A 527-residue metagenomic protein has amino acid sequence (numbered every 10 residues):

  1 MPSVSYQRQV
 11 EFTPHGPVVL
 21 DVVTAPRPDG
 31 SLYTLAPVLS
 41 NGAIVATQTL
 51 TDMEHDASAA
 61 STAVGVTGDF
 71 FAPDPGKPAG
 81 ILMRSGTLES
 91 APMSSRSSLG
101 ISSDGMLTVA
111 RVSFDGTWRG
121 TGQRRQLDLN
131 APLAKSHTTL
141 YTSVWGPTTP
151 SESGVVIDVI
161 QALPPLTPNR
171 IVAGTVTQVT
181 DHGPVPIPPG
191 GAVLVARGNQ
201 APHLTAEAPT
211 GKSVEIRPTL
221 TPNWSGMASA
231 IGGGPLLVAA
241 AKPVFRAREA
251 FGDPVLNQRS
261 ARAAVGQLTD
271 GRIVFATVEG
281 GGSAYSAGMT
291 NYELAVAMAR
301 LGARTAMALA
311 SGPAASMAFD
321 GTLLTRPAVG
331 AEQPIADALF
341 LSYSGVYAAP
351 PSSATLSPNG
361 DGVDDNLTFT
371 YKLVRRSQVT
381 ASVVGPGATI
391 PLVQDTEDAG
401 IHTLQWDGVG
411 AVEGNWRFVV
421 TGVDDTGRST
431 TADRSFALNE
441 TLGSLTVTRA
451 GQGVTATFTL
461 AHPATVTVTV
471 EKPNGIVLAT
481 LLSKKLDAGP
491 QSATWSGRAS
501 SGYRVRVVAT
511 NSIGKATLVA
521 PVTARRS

Functional and structural regions predicted by a protein language model:
M1-A201: Zymogen propeptides
E11, P73-S97, I101, P218 (+3 more regions): Conserved, well-ordered active-site substructure
A310, G414-F418, S501-V505: Exposed beta-strand face motif in extracellular beta-rich ectodomains
S342-S344, A432-L445, G514-S527: Flexible, low-complexity linkers/stalks enriched in Thr/Pro that connect modular domains
L356-N366, R449-G453: Acidic, glycine-anchored loop motifs typical of Ca2+
L367-L373, W406, V454-L460, W495: Aromatic/hydrophobic beta-strand junction motif of beta-rich domains
A388-V412, V477-S501: Glycine-centered tight-turn motifs at strand-turn-strand junctions
V420-G422, V507-A509: Conserved structural position at the C-terminal beta-strand of extracellular beta-sandwich adhesion modules
